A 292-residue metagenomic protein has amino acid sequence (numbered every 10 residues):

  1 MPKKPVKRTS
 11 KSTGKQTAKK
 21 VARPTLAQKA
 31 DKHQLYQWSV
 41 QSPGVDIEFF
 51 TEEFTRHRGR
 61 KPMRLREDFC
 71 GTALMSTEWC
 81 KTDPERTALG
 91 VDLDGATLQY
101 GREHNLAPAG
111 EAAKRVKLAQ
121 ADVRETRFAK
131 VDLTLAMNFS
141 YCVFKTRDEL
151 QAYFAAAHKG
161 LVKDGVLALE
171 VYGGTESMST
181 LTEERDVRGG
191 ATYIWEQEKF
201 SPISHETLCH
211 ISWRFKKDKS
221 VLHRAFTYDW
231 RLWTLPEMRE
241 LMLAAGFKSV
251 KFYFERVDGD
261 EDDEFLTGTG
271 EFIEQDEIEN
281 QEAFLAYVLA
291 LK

Functional and structural regions predicted by a protein language model:
K61-G71: Conserved class I S-adenosyl-L-methionine
T72-E85: Conserved SAM-binding loop of SAM-dependent methyltransferases across substrates and taxa, primarily the Class I
D94-A96: Conserved SAM/SAH-binding beta-strand->alpha-helix loop
G101-R102: Conserved SAM-binding loop
A107-V123: Conserved SAM-binding strand-loop segment of SAM-dependent methyltransferases
L150-K163: A short glycine-rich, Lys/Arg-flanked "PGG" loop and its adjoining helix->strand segment in the class I
A168-L241: SAM-dependent methyltransferase
L232-K292: C-terminal lobe and adjacent flexible extensions of AdoMet/dcAdoMet transferase-like proteins
